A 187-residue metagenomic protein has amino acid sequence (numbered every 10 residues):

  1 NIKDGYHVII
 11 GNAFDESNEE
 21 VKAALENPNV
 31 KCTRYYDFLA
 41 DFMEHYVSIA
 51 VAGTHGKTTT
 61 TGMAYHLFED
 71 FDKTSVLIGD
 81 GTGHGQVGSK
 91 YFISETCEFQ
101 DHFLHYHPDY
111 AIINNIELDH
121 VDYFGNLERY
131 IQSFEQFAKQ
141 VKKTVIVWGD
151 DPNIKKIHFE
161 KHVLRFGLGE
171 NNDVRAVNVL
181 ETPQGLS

Functional and structural regions predicted by a protein language model:
K3-Y6, N12-G149, N153-H162: Phosphate-binding loop of NTP-binding sites
N171-N172: Glycine-/charge-enriched secondary-structure boundary and capping motifs
V179-S187: Short, intrinsically disordered, charge-balanced linker/junction segments flanking boundaries in proteins
